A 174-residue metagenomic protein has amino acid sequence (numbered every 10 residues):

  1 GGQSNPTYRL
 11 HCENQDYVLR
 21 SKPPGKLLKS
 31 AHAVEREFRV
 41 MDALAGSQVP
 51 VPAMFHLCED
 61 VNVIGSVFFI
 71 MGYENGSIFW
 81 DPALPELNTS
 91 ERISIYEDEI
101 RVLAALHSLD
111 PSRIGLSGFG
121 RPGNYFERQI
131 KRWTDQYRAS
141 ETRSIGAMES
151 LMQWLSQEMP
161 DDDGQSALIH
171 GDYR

Functional and structural regions predicted by a protein language model:
G1-S150, W154, E158-L168: ATP-binding pocket architecture of kinase catalytic cores
D172: Conserved catalytic-loop position in the HRD/HxD motif
